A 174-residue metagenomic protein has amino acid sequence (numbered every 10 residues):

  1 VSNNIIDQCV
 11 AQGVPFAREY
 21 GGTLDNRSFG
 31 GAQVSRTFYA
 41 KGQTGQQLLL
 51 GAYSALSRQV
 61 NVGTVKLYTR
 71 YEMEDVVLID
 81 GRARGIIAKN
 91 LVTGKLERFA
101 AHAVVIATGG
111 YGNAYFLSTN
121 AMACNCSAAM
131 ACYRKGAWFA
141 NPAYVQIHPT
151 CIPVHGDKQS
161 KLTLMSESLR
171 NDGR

Functional and structural regions predicted by a protein language model:
V1-N26: Rossmann-like flavin
S2-N3, G31-V34, L49, R70: Alpha-helix initiation and N-capping motif
D7-G13, S35-Y39, G85, K161-L162: Short, charged low-complexity intrinsically disordered segments located at boundaries of structured domains
R18-Y20, K41-R174: Residues forming the flavin
N26-R27, V76: Short active-site-adjacent helix-start/loop capping segments
R27-T37, T108-G112: Gly-rich Lys/Arg/Thr-decorated short loops/hinges at beta-loop-alpha junctions or inter-strand turns that position
